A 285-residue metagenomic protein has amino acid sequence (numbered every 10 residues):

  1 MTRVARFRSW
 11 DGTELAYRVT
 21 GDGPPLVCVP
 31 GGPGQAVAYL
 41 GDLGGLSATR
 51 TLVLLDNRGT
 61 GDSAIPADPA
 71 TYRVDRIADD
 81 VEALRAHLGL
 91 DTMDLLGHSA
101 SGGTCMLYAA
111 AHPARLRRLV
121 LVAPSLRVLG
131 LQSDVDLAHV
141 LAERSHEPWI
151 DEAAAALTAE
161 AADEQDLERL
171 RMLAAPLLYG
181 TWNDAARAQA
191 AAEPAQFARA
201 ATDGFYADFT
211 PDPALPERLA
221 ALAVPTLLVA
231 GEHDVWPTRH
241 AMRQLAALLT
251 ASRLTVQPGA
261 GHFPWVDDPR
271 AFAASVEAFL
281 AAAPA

Functional and structural regions predicted by a protein language model:
R6-A70, L84: Conserved HGGG/HGGXW glycine-rich cap/lid loop of the alpha/beta-hydrolase fold
N57-A100, A274: Active-site loop/oxyanion-hole signature of alpha/beta-hydrolase fold enzymes
D91-V135: Conserved hydrolase catalytic core segment
L119-T158: Flexible "cap/lid" loop of the alpha/beta hydrolase fold
A155-G204, D208: Conserved alpha/beta-hydrolase catalytic His-Asp/Glu region
L222, L228-A230: Short beta-strand/loop motif that positions the catalytic acidic residue of the alpha/beta-hydrolase fold
V235-A241: Conserved alpha/beta-hydrolase "acid-adjacent" motif
S252-A285: Catalytic active-site module of serine/aspartate enzymes centered on a nucleophile-bearing elbow/loop
